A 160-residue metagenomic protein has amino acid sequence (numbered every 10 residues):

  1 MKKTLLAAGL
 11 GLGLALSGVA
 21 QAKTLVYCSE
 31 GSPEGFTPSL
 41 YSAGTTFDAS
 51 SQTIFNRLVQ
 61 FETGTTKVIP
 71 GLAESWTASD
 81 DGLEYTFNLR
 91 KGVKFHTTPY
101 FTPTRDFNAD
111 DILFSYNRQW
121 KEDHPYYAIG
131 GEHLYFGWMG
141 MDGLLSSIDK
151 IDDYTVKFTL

Functional and structural regions predicted by a protein language model:
M1-A8: Bacterial N-terminal signal peptides that target proteins for export
A8-A15: Bacterial N-terminal signal peptides
L16-A22: Sec/Tat signal peptide C-region and signal peptidase I cleavage site
K23-S32, E74, E84-N88, I112-S115 (+1 more regions): Short, well-ordered beta-strand elements
C28-D80, N117, H124: N-terminal lobe/hinge region of extracytoplasmic solute-binding protein
Y41-G44, K94-P103, L144-S147: Second-shell loop/turn segments in exported
S75-P125: Aromatic- and charge-enriched surface segment that lines or borders ligand/interaction sites
W120-L160: Surface-exposed binding/hinge segments that line and control ligand-binding clefts or catalytic entry sites
